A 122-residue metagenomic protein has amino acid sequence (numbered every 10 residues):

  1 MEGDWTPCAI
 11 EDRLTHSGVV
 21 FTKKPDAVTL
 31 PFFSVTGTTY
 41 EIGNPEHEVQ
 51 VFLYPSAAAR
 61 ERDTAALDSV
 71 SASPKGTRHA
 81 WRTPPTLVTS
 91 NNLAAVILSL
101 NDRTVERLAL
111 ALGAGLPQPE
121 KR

Functional and structural regions predicted by a protein language model:
M1, E48-L53, L93-L100: Second-shell loop/turn segments in exported
M1-C8, A58, A114-R122: Charge-dense, helix-prone N-terminal extensions
D4-A80: Short, solvent-exposed recognition patches
K75-R122: A short, solvent-exposed beta-edge/loop patch
